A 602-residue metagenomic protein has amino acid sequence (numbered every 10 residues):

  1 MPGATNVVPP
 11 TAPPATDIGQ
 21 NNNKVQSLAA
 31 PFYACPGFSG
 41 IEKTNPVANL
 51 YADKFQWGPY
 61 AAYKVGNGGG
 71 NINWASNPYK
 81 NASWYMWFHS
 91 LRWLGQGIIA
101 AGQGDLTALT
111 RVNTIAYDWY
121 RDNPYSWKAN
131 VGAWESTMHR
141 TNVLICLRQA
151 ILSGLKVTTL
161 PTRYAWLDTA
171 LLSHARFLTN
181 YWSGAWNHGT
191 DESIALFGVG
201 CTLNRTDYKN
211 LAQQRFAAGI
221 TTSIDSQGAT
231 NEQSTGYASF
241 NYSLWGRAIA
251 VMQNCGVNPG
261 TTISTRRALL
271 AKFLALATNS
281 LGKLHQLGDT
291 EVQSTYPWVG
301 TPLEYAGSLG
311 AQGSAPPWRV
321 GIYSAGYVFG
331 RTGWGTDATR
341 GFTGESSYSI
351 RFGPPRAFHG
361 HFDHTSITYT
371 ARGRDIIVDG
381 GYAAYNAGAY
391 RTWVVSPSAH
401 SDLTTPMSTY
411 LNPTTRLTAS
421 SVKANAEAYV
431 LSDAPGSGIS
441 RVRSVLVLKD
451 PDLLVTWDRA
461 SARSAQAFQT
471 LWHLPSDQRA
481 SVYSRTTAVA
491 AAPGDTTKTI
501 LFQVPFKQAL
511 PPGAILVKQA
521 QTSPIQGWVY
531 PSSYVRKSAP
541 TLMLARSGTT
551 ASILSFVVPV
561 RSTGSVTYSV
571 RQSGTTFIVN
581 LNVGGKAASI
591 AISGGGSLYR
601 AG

Functional and structural regions predicted by a protein language model:
G3-V65: Extreme N-terminal leader/anchor segments
P9, S76-P78, T343-F352, S562-T567: Charged, amphipathic alpha-helical segments
G58-P78, A82: Long, low-complexity, highly charged intrinsically disordered regions
Y79-R267: Aromatic-lined, polymer-binding surfaces characteristic of secreted/periplasmic polysaccharide-degrading enzymes
W93, L274, G330, L403-T404: Bulky hydrophobic/aromatic "packing anchor" residues in well-ordered structure
S126-V131, R356-A357, Y390: Catalytic micro-motifs at enzyme active sites that drive phosphoryl/nucleotidyl and oxygen chemistry
F197, D225, A229-I377, R546-S552 (+1 more regions): Carbohydrate-active enzyme catalytic cores, enriched for enzymes that act on polyanionic acidic polysaccharides
A383-G602: CBM-like, beta-strand-rich accessory domains located in the C-terminal region of large, secreted polysaccharide-active
